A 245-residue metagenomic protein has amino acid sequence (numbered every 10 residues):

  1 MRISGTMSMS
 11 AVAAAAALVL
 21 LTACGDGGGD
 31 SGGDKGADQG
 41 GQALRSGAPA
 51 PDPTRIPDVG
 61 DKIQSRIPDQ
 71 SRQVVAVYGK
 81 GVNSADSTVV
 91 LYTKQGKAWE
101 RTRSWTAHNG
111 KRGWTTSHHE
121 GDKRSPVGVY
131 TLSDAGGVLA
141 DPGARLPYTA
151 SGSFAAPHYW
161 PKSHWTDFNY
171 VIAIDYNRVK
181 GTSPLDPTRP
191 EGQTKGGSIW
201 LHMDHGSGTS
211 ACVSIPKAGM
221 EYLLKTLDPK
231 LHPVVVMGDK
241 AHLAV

Functional and structural regions predicted by a protein language model:
M1-G29: Secretory targeting and sorting signals
A17, G25-M203, Y222-K225, K240-V245: Cell wall/extracellular polymer interaction/catalysis modules
G197, L231-P233: Loop/turn elements at helix/coil->beta-strand transitions in domains of secreted/extracellular proteins
G206-S207: Active-site loop architecture of trypsin-fold serine endopeptidases
A211-L224: Short beta-strand-centered segments at strand-helix junctions
